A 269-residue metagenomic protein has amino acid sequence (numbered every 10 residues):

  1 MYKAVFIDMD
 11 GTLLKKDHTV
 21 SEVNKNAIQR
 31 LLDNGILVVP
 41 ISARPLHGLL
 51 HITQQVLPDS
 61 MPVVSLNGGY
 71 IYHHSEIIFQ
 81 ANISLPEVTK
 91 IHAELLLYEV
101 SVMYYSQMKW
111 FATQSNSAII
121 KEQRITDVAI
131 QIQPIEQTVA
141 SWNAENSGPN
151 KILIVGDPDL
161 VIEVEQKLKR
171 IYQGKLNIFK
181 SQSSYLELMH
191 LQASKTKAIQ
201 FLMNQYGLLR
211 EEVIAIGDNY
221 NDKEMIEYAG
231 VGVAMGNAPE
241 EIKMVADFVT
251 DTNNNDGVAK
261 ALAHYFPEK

Functional and structural regions predicted by a protein language model:
M1-A4, S21, E187-K269: Mg2+-dependent phosphoryl-transfer enzymes with acidic/Ser/Thr/Gly-rich catalytic loops
K3-K16: Asp-based phosphoryl-transfer active-site loop
S21-I119: Active-site phosphate-binding/coordination module
N24, L49-T53, V164, L168 (+3 more regions): Hydrophobic packing residues within well-ordered alpha-helices of enzyme cores
G35-V39, D59-S60, K151, E211 (+1 more regions): Short active-site oxyanion
P45, N67, M108, S184 (+3 more regions): A generic "binding-loop/recognition-motif" signal
V56-D59, N67, Y172-G174, Y228-A229 (+1 more regions): Short, structured coil segments at secondary-structure junctions
E94, Y98-S101, Y105-I216, E224 (+1 more regions): Conserved acidic, metal-coordinating active-site core of Asp-based, Mg2+-dependent phosphoryl-transfer enzymes
